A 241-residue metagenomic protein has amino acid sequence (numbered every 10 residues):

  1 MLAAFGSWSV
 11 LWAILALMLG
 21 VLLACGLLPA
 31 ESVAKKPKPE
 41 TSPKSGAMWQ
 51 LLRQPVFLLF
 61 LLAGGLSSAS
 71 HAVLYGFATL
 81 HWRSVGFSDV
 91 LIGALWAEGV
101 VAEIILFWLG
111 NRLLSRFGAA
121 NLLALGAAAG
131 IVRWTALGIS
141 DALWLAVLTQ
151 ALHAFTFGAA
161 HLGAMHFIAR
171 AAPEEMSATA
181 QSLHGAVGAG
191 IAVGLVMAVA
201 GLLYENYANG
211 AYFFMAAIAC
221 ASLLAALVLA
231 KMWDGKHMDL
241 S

Functional and structural regions predicted by a protein language model:
L2-A3, I105-A119, Y204: Helix-to-loop junctions at the C-terminal end of transmembrane segments in multipass secondary transporters
S9-L27, A211-L229: Symmetry-related core transmembrane helices of the 12-TM Major Facilitator Superfamily/SLC fold
P29-L62: Juxtamembrane intracellular "pre-TM" segments in multi-pass secondary transporters
F57-A63, S68-L95: Helix-loop boundary and gating motifs at the non-cytosolic
L59-F60, A142-Q150: Short hydrophobic/alpha-helical segments at membrane-entry points of transmembrane helices in Major Facilitator
N121-A136: Structural signature of the two symmetry-related core transmembrane helices
A159-P173: Intracellular juxtamembrane helix-capping segments at the cytosolic ends of symmetry-related transmembrane helices
A178-Y207: A late C-terminal transmembrane helix in Major Facilitator Superfamily
